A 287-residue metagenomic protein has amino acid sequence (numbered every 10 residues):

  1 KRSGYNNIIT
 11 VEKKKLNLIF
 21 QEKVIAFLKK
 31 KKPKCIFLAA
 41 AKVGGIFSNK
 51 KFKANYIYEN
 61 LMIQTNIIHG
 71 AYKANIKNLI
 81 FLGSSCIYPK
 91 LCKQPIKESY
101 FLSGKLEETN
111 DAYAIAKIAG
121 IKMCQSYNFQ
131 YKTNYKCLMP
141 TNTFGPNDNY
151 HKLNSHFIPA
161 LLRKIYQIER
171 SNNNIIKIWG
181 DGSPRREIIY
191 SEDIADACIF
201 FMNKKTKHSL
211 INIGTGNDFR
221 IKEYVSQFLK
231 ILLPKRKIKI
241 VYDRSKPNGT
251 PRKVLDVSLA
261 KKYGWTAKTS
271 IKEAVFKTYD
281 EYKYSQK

Functional and structural regions predicted by a protein language model:
R2, Q167-K287: C-terminal substrate-binding subdomain of Rossmann-fold SDR/epimerase-dehydratase oxidoreductases
I9-E22: Rossmann-fold cofactor-recognition segment
N17, I87-P89, D111-A112, K136-I158 (+1 more regions): Flexible, glycine-rich beta-alpha linker
Q21-L61, K73: NAD(P)H-binding glycine-rich loop region in Rossmannoid oxidoreductase-like domains and their noncatalytic homologs
L61-I67, A116-C124, I158: Conserved catalytic Lys-bearing alpha helix of Rossmann-like short-chain dehydrogenase/reductases
T65-N110, K136: Conserved Rossmann-fold NAD(P)-dependent oxidoreductase catalytic core, especially the SDR/UDP-sugar
G83-S84, I121-N149, P159, R170-K177: Conserved beta-loop-beta element that borders a ligand/cofactor-binding pocket
L102, A112, A116-A119: Active-site helix of classical SDR
